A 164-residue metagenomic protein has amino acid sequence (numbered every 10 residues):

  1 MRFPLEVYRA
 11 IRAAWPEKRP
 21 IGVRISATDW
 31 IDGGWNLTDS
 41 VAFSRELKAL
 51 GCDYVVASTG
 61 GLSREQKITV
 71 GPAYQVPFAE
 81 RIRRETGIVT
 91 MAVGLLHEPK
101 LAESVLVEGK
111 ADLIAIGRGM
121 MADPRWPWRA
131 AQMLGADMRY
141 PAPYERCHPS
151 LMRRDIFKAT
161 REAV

Functional and structural regions predicted by a protein language model:
M1-V164: Flavin-dependent oxidoreductase catalytic cores
